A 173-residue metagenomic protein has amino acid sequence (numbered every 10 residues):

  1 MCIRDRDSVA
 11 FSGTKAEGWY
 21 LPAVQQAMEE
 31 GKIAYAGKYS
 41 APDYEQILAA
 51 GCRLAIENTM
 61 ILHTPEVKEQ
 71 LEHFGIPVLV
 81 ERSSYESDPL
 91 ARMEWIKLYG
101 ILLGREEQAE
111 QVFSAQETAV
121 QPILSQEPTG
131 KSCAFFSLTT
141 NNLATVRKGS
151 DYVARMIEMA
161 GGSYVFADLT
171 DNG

Functional and structural regions predicted by a protein language model:
M1-G173: N-terminal ligand-binding lobe of clamshell/alpha-beta domains
